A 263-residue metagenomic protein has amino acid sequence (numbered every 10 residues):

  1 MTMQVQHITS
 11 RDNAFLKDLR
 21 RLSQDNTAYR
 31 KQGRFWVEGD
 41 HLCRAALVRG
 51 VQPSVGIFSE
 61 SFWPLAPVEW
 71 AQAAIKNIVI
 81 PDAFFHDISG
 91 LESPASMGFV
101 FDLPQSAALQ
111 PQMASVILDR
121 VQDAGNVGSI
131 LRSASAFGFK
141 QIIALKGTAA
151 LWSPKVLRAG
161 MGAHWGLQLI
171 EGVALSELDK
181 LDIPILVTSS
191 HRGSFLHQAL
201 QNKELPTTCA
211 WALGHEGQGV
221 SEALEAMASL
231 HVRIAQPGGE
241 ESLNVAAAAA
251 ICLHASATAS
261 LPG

Functional and structural regions predicted by a protein language model:
M1-P64, T148-A149: Boundary-proximal intrinsically disordered activation/regulatory segments immediately upstream of a helical core
V5-S10, K76-P81, L167-E177: Short acidic-hydrophobic, aromatic-tinged amphipathic segments that line or gate anion-handling sites
G39, D123-S129, S242-A246: Amphipathic alpha-helical repeat scaffolds
V48, V100-G193: RNA substrate-binding interface of SAM-dependent RNA methyltransferases
W63-I75, S153-H164: Active-site-proximal loop->helix
A66, W70-F101: Glycine/small-residue-rich loop that forms an oxyanion/phosphate-binding "nest" at active or ligand-binding sites
F99, A136-F137, T148, S153-W165 (+1 more regions): Structured adenosyl-cofactor binding patch, chiefly the S-adenosyl-L-methionine
L186-E240: Active-site/ligand-binding-proximal alpha/beta "capping" segment
